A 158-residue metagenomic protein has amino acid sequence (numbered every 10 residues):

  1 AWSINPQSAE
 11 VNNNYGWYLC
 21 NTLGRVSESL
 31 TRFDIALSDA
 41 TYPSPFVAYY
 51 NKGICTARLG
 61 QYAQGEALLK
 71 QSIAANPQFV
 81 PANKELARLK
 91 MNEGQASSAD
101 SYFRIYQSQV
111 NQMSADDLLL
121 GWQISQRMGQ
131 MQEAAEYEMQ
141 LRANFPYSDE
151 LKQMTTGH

Functional and structural regions predicted by a protein language model:
A1, I35-S38, Q71-S72, I105-Q107 (+1 more regions): Canonical positions in the second alpha-helix
I4-N5, D39-T41, A75, S108-V110 (+1 more regions): Structural marker of alpha-solenoid helical repeat scaffolds
N14-Y15, N51, E85, L120: Canonical tetratricopeptide repeat
L23-I35, L59-Q71, G94-S101, Q132-E136: Structural signature of tandem alpha-helical TPR/SEL1-like repeats, specifically the intra-repeat loop/turn
I105-H158: Terminal, low-structured helical/coil segments at or just beyond the last alpha-helical repeat
